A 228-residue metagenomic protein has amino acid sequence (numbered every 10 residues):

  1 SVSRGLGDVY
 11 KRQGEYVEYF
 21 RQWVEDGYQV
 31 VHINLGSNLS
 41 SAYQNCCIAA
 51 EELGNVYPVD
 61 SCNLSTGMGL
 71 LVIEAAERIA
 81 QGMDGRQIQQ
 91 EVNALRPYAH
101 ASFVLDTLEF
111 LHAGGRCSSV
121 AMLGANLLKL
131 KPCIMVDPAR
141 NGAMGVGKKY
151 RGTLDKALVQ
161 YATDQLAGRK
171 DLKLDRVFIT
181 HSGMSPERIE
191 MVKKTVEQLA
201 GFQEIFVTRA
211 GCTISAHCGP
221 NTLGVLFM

Functional and structural regions predicted by a protein language model:
S1-Y10: Single conserved hydrophobic/aromatic residue that forms the stacking wall/gate of nucleotide- or nucleobase-binding
K11-Y19: Glycine-rich, highly charged phosphate/nucleotide-binding loops
W23-Q29: Anion-binding (especially nucleotide phosphate/pyrophosphate-binding) glycine-rich loop and adjoining beta-alpha core
H32: Glycine/small-residue-rich loop that forms an oxyanion/phosphate-binding "nest" at active or ligand-binding sites
L39-Y57, L64-M228: Mixed-charge interfacial surface used for oligomerization/domain docking and macromolecular partner engagement
